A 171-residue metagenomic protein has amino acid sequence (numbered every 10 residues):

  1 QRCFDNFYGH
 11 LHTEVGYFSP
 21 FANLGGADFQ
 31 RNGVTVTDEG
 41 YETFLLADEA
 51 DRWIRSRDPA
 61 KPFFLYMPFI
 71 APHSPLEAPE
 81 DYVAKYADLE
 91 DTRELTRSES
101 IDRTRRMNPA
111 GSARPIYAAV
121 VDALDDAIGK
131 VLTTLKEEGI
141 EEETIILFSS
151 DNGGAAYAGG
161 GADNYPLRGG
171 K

Functional and structural regions predicted by a protein language model:
R2: Primarily recognizes the serine-hydrolase "nucleophile elbow" in alpha/beta-hydrolase and SGNH/GDSL folds
N6-F7, L11-K171: Active-site-proximal cap/lid insertion segments
